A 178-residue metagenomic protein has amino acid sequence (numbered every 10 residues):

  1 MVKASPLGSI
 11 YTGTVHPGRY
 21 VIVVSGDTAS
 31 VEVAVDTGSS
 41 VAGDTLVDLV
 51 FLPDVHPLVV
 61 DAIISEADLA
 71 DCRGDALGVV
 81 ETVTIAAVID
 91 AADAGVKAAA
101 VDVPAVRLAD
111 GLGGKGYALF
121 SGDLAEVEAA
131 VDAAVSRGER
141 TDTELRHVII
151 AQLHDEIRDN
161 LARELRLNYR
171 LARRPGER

Functional and structural regions predicted by a protein language model:
V2-G18, E32-K115, S121-R178: Long, contiguous binding/interaction regions
V23-A29: Glycine-rich loop at the start of a catalytic domain that most often binds anionic cofactors/ligands
G26, L119-F120: Short low-complexity, flexible loop/linker segments enriched in glycine and/or proline with clustered acidic
